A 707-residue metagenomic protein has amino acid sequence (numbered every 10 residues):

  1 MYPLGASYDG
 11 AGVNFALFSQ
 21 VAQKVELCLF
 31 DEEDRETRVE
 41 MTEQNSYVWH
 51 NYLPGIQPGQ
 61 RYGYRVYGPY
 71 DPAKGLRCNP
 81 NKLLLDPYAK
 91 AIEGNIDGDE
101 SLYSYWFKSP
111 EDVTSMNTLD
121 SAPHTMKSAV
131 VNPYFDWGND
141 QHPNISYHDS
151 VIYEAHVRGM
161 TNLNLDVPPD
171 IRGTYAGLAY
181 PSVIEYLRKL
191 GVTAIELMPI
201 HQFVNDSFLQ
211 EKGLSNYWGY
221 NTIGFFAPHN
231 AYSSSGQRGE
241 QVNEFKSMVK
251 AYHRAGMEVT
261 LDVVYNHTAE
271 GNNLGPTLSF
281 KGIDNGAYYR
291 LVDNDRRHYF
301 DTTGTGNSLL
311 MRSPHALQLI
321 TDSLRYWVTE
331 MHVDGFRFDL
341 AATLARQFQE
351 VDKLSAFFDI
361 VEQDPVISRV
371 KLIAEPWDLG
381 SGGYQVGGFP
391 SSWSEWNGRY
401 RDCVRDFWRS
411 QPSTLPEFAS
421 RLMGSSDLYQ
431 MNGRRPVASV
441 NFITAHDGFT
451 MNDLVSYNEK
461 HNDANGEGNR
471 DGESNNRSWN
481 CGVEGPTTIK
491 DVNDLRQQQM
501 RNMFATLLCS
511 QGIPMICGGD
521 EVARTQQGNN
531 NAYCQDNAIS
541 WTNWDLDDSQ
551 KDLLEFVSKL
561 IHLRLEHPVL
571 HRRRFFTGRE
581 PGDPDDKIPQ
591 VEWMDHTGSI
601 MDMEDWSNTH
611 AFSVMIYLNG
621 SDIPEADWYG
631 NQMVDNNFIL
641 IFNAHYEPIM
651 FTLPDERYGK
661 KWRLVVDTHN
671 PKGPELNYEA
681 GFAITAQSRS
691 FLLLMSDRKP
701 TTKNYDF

Functional and structural regions predicted by a protein language model:
M1-Y153, R158, T487, V492-Q497 (+3 more regions): Carbohydrate-interacting/catalytic domains
L17, Y64, A155, L197 (+9 more regions): Conserved, mostly hydrophobic/aromatic
V21, E43-N45, G55-Q57, G68 (+19 more regions): Short, flexible loop/turn elements at secondary-structure junctions
G68-W137, D206-N221, A255, G275-F300 (+2 more regions): Core domains of carbohydrate- and sulfate-ester-processing enzymes
D71-G75, T161-L163, F203-S207, H267-E270 (+6 more regions): Short catalytic/ligand-binding loop motif for oxyanion handling, primarily in non-cytosolic enzymes, centered on
S121, H156-V333, L340-V366, G383 (+1 more regions): Substrate-binding/active-site clefts of carbohydrate-active enzymes
V151-Y153, I195, V259-L261, F336 (+2 more regions): Hydrophobic faces of well-ordered beta-strands that scaffold small-molecule active sites in alpha/beta enzyme cores
K353-G518, A523, N531-Q535, P568-F575 (+6 more regions): Conserved alpha/beta catalytic core and glycan-binding cleft of carbohydrate-active enzymes
